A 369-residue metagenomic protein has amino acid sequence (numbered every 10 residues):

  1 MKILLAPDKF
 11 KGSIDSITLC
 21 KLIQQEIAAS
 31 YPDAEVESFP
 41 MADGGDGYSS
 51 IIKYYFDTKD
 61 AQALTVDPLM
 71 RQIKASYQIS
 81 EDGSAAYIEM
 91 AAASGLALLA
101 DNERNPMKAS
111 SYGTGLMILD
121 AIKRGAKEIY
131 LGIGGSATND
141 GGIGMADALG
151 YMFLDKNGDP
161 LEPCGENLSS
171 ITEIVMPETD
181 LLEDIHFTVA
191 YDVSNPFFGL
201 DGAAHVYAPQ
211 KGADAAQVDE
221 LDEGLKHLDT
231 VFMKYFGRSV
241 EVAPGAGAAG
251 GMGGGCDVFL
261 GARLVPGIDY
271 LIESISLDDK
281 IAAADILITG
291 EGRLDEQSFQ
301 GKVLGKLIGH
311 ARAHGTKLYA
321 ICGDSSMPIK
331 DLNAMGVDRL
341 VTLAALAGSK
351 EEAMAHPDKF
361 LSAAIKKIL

Functional and structural regions predicted by a protein language model:
K2-I133, A137-L369: N-terminal loops that bind phosphate or other acidic moieties and the adjacent beta-alpha structural core
